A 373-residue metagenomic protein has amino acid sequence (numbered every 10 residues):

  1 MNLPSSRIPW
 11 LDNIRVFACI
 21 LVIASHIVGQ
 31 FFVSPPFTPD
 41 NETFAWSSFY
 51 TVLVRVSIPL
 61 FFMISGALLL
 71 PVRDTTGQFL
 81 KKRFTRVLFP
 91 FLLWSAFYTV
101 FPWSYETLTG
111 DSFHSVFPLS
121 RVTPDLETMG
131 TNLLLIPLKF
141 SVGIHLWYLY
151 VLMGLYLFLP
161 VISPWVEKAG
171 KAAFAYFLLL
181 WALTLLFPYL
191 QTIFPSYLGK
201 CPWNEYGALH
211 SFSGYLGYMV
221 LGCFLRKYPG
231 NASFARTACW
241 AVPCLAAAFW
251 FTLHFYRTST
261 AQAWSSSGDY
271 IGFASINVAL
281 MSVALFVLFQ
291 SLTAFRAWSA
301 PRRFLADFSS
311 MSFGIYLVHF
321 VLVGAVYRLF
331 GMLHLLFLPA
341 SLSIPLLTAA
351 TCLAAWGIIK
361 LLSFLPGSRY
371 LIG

Functional and structural regions predicted by a protein language model:
N2, L292-S309, F320-G373: C-terminal "closing" transmembrane helix and its immediate cytosolic amphipathic cap in multi-pass membrane proteins
P4-I8, R73-K82, I162-A173, L225-A238 (+2 more regions): Membrane-interface helix-boundary motifs at transmembrane edges
S6-D40, S57-L68, R86-E106, G154 (+6 more regions): Kinked, hydrophobic transmembrane alpha-helices enriched for aromatic residues and small/kink-inducing positions
P36-S47, L119-T128: Perimembrane loop-to-helix junctions flanking transmembrane segments
W46-I58, P137-V151, Y189-Y218, F251-A284: Interfacial loop-to-helix transition and helix-capping segments at the boundaries of transmembrane helices
F61-F62, L68-P71, Y98-G110, P118-I193 (+1 more regions): Hydrophobic alpha-helical segments with transmembrane-like composition
L80, L88, L149, F174-L178 (+2 more regions): Hydrophobic alpha-helical transmembrane segments
G230-F304: Alpha-helical transmembrane segments and terminal signal-anchor/GPI-anchor hydrophobic tails, characterized by long
